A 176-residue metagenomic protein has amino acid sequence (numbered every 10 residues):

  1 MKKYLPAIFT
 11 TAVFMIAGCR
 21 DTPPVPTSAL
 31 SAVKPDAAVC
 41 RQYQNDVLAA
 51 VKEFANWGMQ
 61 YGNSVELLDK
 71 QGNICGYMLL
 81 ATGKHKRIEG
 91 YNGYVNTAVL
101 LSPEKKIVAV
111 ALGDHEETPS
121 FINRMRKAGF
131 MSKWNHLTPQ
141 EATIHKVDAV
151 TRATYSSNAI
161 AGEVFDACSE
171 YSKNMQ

Functional and structural regions predicted by a protein language model:
K2-A7, A17-N96, S102-Q176: Intrinsically disordered terminal and processing segments
V13-M15: Hydrophobic core
